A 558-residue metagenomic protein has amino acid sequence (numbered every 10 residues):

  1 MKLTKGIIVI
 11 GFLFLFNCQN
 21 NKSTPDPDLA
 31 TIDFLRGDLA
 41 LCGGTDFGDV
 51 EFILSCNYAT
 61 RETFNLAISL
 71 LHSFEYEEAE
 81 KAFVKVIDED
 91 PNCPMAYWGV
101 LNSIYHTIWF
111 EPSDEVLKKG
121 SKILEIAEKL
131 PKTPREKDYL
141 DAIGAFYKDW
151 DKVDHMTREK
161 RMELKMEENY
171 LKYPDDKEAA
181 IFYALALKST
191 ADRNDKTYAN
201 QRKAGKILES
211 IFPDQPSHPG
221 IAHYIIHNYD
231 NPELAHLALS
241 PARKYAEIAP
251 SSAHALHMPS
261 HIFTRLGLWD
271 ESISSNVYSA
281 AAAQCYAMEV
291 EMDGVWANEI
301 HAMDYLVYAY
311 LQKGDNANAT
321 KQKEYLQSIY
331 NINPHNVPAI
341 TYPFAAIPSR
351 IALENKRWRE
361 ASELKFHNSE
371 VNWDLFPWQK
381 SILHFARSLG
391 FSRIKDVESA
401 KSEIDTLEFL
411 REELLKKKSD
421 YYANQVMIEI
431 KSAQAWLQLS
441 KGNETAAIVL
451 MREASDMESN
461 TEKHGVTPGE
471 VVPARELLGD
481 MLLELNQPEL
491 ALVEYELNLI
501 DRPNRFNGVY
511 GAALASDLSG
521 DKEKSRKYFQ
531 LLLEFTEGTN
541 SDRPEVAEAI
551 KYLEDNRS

Functional and structural regions predicted by a protein language model:
K2-V9: Sec-dependent signal peptide recognition, specifically the positively charged N-region followed immediately by
F16-N17: C-terminal motif of bacterial Sec signal peptides marking the signal peptidase cleavage site
N20-A222, A235, R243, E247-A249 (+9 more regions): N-terminal alpha-helical interaction modules that lie
Y97, I262-F263, S275, Q438 (+3 more regions): TPR/Sel1-like alpha-solenoid repeat signature
R193, G220-E233, A345-A346, S432-E489 (+1 more regions): Alpha-helical adaptor scaffolds
N298-I300, Y342-P343, P377-L383, Y421-A433 (+2 more regions): Amphipathic alpha-helical protein-interaction segments enriched in hydrophobic
L478-A547: C-terminal structured "cap/appendage" subdomains that terminate the fold
